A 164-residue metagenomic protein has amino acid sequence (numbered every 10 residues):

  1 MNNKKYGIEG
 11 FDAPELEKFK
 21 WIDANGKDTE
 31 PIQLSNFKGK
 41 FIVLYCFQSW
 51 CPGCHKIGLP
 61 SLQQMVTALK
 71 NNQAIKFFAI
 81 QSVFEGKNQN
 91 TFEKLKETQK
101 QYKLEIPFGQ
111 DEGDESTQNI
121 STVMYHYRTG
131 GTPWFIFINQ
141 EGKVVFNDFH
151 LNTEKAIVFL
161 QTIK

Functional and structural regions predicted by a protein language model:
M1-L34, K56: N-terminal "domain-start" segment that seeds a small globular fold
P31-G58, L62, F77: Short active-site neighborhood of thiol/selenol oxidoreductases, capturing the structured segment around
K38-I42, N72-K76, K103-P107, T132-P133 (+1 more regions): Loop/turn elements at helix/coil->beta-strand transitions in domains of secreted/extracellular proteins
C46-Q48, I80-V83, Q110-G113, F149-H150: Active-site-proximal beta-strand/loop segments in catalytic clefts of secreted hydrolases
H55-K103, G113-T122: Structural microenvironment flanking redox-active thiols in thiol-disulfide oxidoreductases
Y102-L104, D111-L160: Thiol/disulfide oxidoreductase modules built on the thioredoxin-like
